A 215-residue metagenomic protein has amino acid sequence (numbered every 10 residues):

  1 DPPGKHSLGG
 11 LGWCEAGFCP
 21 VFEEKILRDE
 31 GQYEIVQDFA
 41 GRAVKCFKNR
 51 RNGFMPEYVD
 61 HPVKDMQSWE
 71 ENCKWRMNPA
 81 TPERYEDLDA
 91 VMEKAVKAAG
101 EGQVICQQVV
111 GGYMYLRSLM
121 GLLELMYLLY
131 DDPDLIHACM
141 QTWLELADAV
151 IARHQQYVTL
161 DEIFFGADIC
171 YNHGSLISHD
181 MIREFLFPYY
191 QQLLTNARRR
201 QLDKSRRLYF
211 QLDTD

Functional and structural regions predicted by a protein language model:
D1-E24: Segments that shape or occlude catalytic/ligand-binding pockets
P2, S7, G31-Q32, G111: Generic hydrophobic-segment detector
P3-G4, V21, E57, V63 (+1 more regions): Generic low-complexity segments that are intrinsically disordered, proline-rich and/or Lys/Arg-biased
F22-R28, R51: A structural signal for short, hydrophobic beta-strand segments that form beta-sheets in beta-rich/all-beta domains
R28, I35-Q37, C46, D60 (+1 more regions): Active-site loop segments of alpha/beta catalytic cores
V44-V59: Extended Gly/Ser/Thr-rich low-complexity repeat segments, especially those forming or decorating extracellular
